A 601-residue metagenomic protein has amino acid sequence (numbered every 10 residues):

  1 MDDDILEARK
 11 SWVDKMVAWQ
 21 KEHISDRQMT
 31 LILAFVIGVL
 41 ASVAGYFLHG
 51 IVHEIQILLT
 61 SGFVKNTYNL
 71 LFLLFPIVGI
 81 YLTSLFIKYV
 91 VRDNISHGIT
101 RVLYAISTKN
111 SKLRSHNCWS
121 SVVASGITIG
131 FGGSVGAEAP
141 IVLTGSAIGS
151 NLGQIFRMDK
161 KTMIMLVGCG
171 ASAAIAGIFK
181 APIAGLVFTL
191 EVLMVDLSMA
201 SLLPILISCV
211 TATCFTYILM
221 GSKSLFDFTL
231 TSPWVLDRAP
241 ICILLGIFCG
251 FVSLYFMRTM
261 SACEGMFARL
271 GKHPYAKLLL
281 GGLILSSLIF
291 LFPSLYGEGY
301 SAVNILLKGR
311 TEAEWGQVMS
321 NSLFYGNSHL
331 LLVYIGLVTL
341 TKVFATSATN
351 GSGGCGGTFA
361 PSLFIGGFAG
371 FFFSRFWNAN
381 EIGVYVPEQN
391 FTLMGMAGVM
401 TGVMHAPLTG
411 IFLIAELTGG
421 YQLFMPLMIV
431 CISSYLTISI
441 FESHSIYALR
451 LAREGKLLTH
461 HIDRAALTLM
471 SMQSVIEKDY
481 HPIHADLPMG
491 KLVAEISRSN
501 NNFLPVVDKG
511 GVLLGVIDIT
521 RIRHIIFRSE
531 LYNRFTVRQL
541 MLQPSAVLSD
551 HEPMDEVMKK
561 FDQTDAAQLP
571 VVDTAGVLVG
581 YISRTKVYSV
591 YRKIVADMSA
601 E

Functional and structural regions predicted by a protein language model:
M1-L469, Q473-S474, K478-D479, I483-L514 (+3 more regions): Alpha-helical transmembrane segments and immediately membrane-proximal extracytoplasmic
S208, V430, E477, I519 (+3 more regions): ATP/adenylate-binding site constellation spanning eukaryotic-like Ser/Thr protein kinases, ABC-transporter
Q317-V318, H524, R528, R534: Flexible internal linker/loop segments at domain or repeat junctions
E454, V537, M598-E601: Post-kinase regulatory C-tail/linker adjacent to protein kinase catalytic domains
M470, L487, I517, F535 (+2 more regions): Short beta-to-alpha loop/turn elements within the nucleotide-binding domains of ABC transporters
D479-I483, Q539, P544-V547: Structural signal for short hydrophobic segments within the conserved structured cores of catalytic domains across
I483-N500, V507, I526-S529, V547-T574 (+1 more regions): The conserved cystathionine-beta-synthase
L514-I522, G580-V587: Short hydrophobic beta-strand motif reused across regulatory alpha/beta modules
